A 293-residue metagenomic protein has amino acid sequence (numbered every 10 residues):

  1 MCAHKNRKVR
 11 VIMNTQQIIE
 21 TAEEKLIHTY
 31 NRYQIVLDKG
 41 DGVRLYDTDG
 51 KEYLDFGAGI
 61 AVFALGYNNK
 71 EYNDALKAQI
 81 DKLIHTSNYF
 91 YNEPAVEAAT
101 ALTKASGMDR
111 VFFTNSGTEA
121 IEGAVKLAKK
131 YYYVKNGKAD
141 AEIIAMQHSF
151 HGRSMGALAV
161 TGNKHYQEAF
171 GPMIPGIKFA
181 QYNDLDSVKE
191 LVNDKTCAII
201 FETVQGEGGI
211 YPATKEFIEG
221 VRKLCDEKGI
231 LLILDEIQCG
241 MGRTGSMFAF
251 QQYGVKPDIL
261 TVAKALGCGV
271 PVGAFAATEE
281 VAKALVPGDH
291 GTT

Functional and structural regions predicted by a protein language model:
M1-I12: Short, Lys/Arg-enriched N-terminal segments with co-localized hydrophobic residues within the first ~10-30 amino acids
I12-T293: Conserved N-terminal phosphate-binding loop of PLP-dependent enzymes in the Aspartate aminotransferase
